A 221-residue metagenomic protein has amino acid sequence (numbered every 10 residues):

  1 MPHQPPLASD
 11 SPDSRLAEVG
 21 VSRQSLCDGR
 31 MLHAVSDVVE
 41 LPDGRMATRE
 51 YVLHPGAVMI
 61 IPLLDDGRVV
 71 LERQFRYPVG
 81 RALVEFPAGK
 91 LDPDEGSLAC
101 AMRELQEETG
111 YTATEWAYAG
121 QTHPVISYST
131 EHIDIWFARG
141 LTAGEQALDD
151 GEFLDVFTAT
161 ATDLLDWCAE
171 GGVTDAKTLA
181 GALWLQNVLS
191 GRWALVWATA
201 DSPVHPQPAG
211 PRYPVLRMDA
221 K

Functional and structural regions predicted by a protein language model:
M1-D28, W197-M218: Extreme N-terminal tail/first-helix region
E18, R23-M59, D65: Acidic, metal-coordinating catalytic segment for phosphate/diphosphate chemistry, firing primarily on the Nudix
G29, P78, V125-Y128: Short glycine/serine/proline-enriched coil/turn segments at secondary-structure junctions
A47, G56-M59, L64, K90-A176 (+1 more regions): Unchanged
H54-R81, E85-F86: A glycine-rich, hydrophobic loop/mini-helix early in the fold
L185-A198: Short helix-capping/linker segments at secondary-structure and domain boundaries
